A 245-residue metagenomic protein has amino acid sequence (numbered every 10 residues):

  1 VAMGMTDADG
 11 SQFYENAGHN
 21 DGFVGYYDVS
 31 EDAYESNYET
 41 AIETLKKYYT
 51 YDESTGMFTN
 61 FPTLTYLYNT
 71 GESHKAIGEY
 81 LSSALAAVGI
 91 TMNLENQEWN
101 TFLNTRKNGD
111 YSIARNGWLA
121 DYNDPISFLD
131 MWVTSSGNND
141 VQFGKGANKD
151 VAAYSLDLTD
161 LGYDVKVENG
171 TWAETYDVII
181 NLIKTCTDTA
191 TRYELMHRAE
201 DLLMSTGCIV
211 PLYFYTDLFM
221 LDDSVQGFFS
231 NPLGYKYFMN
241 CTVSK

Functional and structural regions predicted by a protein language model:
V1, K47-T70, A114-G117, N169-L221: Bilobed periplasmic-binding protein-like "clamshell/Venus-flytrap" ligand-binding domains
V1-D21, I77, E200-P211: Periplasmic-binding protein-like
V1-G4, I77-E79, P125-F128, F214 (+1 more regions): Short, solvent-exposed loop/turn and secondary-structure capping segments
M5-A8, T70-H74, W99-T101, L119-N123 (+2 more regions): Solvent-exposed loop/turn segments at secondary-structure junctions within structured extracellular/periplasmic domains
S11-E39, Y51-F61, T105-G109, D130-N181 (+2 more regions): Short, solvent-exposed loop/beta-turn-alpha elements that line the ligand-binding surface or hinge of extracytoplasmic
Y38, Y68-L81: Bilobed "Venus flytrap"/periplasmic-binding protein-like clamshell domains and structurally analogous long
L45, L81-A86: Hydrophobic alpha-helical packing residues
A86-K145: Periplasmic binding protein-like
